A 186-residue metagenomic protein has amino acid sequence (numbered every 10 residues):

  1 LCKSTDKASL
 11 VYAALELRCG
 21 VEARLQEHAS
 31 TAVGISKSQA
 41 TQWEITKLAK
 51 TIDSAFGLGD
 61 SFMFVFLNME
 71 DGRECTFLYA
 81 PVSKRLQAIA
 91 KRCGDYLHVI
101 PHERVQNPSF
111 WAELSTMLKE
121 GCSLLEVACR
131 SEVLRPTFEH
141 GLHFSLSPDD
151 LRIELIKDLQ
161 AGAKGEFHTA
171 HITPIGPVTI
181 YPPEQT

Functional and structural regions predicted by a protein language model:
C2-S9, G34-K37: Helix-loop segments that flank and shape redox-cofactor active sites
S4-T5, H28, A32, I100-P101: Short coil/turn linking the two alpha-helices of tandem helical-hairpin repeats
T5-D6, A13, N107: Intrinsic-disorder/low-complexity, polar/charged segments
S9-A32: Short, hydrophobic, well-ordered secondary-structure elements
A29-W43: Short acidic alpha-helical/loop segments enriched in Asp/Glu that coordinate divalent cations
A40-Q185: Long, charged low-complexity segments
